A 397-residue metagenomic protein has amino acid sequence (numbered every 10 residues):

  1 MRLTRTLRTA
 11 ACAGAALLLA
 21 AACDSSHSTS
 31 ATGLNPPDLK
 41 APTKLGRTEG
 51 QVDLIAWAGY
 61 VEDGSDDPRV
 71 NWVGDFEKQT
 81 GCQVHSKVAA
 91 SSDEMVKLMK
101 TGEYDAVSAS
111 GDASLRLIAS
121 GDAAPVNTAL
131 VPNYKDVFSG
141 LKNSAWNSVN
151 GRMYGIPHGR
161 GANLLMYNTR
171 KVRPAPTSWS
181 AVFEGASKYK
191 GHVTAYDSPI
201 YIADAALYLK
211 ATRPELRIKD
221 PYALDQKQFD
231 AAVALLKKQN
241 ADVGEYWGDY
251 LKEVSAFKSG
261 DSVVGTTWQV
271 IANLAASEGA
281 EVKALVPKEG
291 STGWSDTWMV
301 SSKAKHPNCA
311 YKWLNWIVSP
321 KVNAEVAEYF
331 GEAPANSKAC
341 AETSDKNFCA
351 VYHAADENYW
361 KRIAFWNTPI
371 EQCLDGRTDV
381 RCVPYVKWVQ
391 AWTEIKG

Functional and structural regions predicted by a protein language model:
L18-A22: C-terminal motif of bacterial Sec signal peptides marking the signal peptidase cleavage site
D24-H27: Bacterial signal peptide processing site
N35-L117: Early extracytoplasmic/lumenal segment of secretory-pathway proteins
D53-D67, E103, S108-A256: Extracytoplasmic ligand-binding site segments that recognize negatively charged/polar headgroups
A113-I118, T266-E281: A ligand-binding cleft/hinge motif common to bilobed small-molecule-binding domains
N133-D136, V233-Q239, E278-S302: Periplasmic-binding protein-like
T292, S301-P369: Mature extracytoplasmic/periplasmic domains
R362-G397: Conserved C-terminal helix/tail region of periplasmic/extracytoplasmic solute-binding proteins
